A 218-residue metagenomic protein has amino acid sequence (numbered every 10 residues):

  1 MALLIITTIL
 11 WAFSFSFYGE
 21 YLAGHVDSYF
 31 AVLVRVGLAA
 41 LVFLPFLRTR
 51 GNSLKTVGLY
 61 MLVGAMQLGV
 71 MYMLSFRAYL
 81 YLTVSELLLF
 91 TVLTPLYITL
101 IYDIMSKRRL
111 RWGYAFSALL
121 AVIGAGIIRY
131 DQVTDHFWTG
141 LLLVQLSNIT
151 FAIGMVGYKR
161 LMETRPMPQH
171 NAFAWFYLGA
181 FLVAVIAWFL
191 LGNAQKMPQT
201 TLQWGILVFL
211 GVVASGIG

Functional and structural regions predicted by a protein language model:
M1-F30, V133-R160, L182-I186: Glycine-/small-residue-enriched transmembrane alpha-helix faces in small-molecule transporters and effluxers
L10, S14-F15, L44-T91, I127 (+1 more regions): Specific transmembrane alpha-helical segments of multi-pass solute transporters/efflux pumps, especially DMT/EamA
S16-S28, L80, G126-T139, T164 (+1 more regions): Membrane-interface helix termini and inter-helical loops of multi-pass transporters
E20-L38, F76-T94, T139-T150, L202-V212: Structural signature of hydrophobic alpha-helical transmembrane segments
Y21, A31, A78, I104-S106 (+2 more regions): Hydrophobic/aromatic residues within transmembrane alpha-helices of multi-pass small-molecule transporters
G24-V70, Y97-I98, T150-G157, A174-L191: Transmembrane alpha-helices of multi-pass small-molecule transport proteins
V42-G51, S75, T94-F116: C-terminal transmembrane-helix exit sites in multi-pass transporters
F43, L110-Y130, N148, A184-V185: Hydrophobic transmembrane alpha-helices of multi-pass small-molecule transport proteins
